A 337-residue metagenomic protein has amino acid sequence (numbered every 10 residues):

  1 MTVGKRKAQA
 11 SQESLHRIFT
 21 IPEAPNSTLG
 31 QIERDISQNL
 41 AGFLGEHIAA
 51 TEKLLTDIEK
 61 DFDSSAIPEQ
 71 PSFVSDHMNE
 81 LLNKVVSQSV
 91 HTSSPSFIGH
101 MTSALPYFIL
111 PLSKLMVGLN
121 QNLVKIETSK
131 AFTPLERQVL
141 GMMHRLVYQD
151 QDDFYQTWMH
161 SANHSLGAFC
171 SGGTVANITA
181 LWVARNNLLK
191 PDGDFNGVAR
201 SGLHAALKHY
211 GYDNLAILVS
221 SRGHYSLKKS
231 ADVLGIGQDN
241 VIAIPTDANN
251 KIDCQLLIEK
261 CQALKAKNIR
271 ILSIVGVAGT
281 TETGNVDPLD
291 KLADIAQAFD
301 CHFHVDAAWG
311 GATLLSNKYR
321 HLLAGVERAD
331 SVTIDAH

Functional and structural regions predicted by a protein language model:
T2, M159-H160, A176, V183-H337: Conserved PLP-enzyme active-site core in the AAT-like
T2-H164: N-terminal entrance/gating region of PLP-dependent enzymes' catalytic architecture
A66, M101-L105, L123, E127-K130 (+6 more regions): Solvent-exposed, flexible loop/coil residues
N122, G167, V275-G276: Short glycine-rich or small-residue beta-strand-to-loop segments that form or flank ligand, phosphate, metal/Fe-S
I126-P134, L166-S171, R200-A205: Long, hydrophobic, well-ordered secondary-structure blocks that form the structural core and pocket-lining surfaces
S171, V175-T179: Conserved redox-cofactor binding core of oxidoreductases
